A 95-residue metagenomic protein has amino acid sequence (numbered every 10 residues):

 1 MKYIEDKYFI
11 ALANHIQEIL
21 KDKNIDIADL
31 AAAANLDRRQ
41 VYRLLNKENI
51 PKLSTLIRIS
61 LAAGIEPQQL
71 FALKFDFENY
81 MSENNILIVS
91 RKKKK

Functional and structural regions predicted by a protein language model:
M1-I25: A short, Lys/Arg-rich alpha-helix, primarily the initiator
K2-Y3, F71-K95: Short, charged recognition helix plus adjacent turn of helix-turn-helix-like nucleic-acid-binding domains
H15, D26, K52-T55, E66: Residues that mark the N-terminal boundary/hinge immediately upstream of a DNA-recognition element
L20, A31, S60: The alpha-helix within a helix-turn-helix
K23-R43: Short alpha-helical DNA-recognition segment
L45, A63, F71-K74: DNA major-groove recognition helix of helix-turn-helix
E48-L61: Short, basic-rich loop-to-helix N-cap that marks the start of a DNA-contacting helix
